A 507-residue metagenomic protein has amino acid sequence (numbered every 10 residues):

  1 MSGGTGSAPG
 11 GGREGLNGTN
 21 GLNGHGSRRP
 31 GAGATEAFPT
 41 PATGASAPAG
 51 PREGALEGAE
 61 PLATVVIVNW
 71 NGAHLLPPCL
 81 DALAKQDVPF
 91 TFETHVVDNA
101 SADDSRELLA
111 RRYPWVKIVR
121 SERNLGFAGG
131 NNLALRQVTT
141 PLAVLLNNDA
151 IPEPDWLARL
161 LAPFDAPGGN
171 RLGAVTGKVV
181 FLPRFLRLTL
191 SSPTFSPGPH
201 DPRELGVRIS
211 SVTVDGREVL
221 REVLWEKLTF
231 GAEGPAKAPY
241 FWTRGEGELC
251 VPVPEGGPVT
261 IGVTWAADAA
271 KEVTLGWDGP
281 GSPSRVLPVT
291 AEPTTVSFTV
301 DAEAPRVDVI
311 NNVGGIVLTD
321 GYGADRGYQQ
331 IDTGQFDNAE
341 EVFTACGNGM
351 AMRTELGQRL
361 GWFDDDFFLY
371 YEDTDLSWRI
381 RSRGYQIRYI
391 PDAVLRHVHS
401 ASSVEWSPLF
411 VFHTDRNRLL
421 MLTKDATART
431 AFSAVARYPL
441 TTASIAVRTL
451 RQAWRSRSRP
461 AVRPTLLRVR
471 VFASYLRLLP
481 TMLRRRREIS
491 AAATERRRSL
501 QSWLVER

Functional and structural regions predicted by a protein language model:
D81-T91: Short, acidic, metal-binding catalytic loop of nucleotide-sugar glycosyltransferases
A82, D98-E107, R123, E153: A conserved acidic beta->alpha catalytic loop
R120-V138, N148: Glycine-rich, basic loop-to-helix element that forms the pyrophosphate-binding segment of sugar-nucleotide handling
A143: Short aromatic/hydrophobic "clamp" motif used to bind/position activated sugar donors
P154-R187, P193-H200, S297-Y322: Conserved donor NDP-sugar-binding/catalytic core segment of glycosyltransferases
V175, R383-L483, R498, S502: Active-site-adjacent helix/loop segment of glycosyltransferases that harbors family-specific signature motifs
F185-A304: Glycan-recognition and processing domains
F343-V394: A short, conserved alpha-helix in the catalytic core of glycosyltransferases
